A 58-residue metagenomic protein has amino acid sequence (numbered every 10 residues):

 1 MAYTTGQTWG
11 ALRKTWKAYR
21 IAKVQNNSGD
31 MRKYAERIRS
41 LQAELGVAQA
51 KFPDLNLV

Functional and structural regions predicted by a protein language model:
M1-T5: A ubiquitous short alpha-helical element
G6-V58: Short, charge-rich amphipathic interface segments used for partner binding and complex assembly
